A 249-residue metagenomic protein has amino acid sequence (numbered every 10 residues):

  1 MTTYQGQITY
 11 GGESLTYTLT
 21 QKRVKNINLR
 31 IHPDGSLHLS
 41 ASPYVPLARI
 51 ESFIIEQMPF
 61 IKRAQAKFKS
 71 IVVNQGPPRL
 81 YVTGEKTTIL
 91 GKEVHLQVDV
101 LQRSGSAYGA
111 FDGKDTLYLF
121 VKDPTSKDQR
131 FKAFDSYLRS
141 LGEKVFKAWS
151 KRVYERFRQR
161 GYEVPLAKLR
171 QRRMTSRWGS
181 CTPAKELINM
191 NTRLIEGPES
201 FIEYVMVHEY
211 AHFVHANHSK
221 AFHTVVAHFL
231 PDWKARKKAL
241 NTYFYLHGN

Functional and structural regions predicted by a protein language model:
M1-Y204, F213-N249: Active-site-proximal or metal-binding-adjacent scaffold patches in catalytic folds
E209: Walker B catalytic acidic pair
